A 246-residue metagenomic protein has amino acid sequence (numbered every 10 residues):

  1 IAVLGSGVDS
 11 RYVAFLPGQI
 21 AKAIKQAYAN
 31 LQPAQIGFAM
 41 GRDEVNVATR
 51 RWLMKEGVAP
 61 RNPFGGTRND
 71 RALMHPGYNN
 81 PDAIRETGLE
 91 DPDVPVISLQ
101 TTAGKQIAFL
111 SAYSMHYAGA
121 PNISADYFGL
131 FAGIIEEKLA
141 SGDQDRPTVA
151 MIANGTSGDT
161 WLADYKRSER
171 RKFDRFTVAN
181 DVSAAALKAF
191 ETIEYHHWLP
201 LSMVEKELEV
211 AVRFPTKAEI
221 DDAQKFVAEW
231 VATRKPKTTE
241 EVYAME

Functional and structural regions predicted by a protein language model:
I1-E246: Non-catalytic substrate/cofactor recognition surfaces at enzyme active-site rims
